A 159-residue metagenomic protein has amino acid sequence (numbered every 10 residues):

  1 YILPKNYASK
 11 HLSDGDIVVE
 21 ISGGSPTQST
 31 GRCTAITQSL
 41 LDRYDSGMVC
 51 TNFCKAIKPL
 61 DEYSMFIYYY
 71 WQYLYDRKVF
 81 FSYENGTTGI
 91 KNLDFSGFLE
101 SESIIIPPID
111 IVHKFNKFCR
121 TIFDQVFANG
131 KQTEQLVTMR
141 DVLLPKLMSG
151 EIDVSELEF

Functional and structural regions predicted by a protein language model:
Y1-I106: DNA target-recognition domains and sequence-specific DNA-contacting regions of bacterial/archaeal
E62, F66, Y70, L74-K78 (+2 more regions): Amphipathic alpha-helical coiled-coil/heptad-repeat segments
